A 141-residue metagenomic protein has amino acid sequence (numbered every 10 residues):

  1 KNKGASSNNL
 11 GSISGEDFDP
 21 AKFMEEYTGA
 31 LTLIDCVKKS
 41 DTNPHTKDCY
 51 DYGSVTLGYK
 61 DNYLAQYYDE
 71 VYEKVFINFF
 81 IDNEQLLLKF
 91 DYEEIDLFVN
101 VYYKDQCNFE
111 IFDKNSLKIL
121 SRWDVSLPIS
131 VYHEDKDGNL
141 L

Functional and structural regions predicted by a protein language model:
K1-L141: Acidic (Asp/Glu-rich) sequence patches and key acidic residues that form negatively charged surfaces used
